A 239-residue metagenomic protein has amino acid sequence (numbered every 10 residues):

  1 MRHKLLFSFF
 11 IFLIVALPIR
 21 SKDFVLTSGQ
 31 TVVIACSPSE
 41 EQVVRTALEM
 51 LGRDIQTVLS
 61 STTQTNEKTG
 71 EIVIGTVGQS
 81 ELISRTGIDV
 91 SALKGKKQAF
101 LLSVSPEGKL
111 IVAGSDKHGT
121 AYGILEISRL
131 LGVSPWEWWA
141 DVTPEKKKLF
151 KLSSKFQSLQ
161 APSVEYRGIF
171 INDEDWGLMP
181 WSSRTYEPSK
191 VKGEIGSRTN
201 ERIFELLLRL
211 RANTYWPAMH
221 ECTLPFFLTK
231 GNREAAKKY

Functional and structural regions predicted by a protein language model:
M1, L17-I19: Short, low-complexity interaction segments enriched in Ser/Thr/Pro/Gly
M1-F7: Bacterial N-terminal signal peptides that target proteins for export
F7-A16: Bacterial N-terminal signal peptides
S8, S105-G108, N200-R202: Short hydrophobic "helix-edge" motifs at membrane interfaces and signal-peptide entry regions
S21-A161: Contiguous, structured surface segment used for ligand recognition
T31, S37-E40, L59, N66-T69 (+2 more regions): Aromatic-lined carbohydrate-binding surfaces of glycoside hydrolases
